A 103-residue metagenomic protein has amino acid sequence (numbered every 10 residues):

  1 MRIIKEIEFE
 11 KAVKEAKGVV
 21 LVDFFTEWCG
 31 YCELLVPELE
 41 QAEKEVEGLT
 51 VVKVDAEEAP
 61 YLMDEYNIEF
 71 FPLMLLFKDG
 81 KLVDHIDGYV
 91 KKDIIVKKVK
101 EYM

Functional and structural regions predicted by a protein language model:
R2-V19, P60: A short beta-strand-turn-helix
I3-I4, F24, V36, E43 (+1 more regions): Thiol-based oxidoreductase modules, predominantly thioredoxin-like and allied folds used for disulfide exchange
K11-A12, L62-E65, K98: CheY-like receiver
D23-F25, L76: Structural cue for short, hydrophobic secondary-structure segments
F25-W28, F70: Short pre-active-site segment immediately N-terminal to redox-active cysteine/selenocysteine motifs in thiol-based
W28-L35: Short, thiol/selenol-centered motifs that function as redox-active sites or metal-ligating centers
Y66-L75: Structural micro-motif
K78-M103: Non-catalytic, surface beta->alpha helical segment in thiol-disulfide oxidoreductase systems
